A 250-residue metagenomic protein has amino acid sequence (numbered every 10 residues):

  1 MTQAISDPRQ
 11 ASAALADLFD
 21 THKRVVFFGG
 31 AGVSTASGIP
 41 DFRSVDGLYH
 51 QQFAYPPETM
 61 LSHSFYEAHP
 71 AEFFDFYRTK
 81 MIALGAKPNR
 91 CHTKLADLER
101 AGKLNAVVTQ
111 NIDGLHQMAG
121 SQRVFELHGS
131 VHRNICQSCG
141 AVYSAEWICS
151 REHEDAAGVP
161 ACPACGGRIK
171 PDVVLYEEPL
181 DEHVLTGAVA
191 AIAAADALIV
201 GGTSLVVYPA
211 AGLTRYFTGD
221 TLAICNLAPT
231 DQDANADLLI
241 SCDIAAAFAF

Functional and structural regions predicted by a protein language model:
M1-F250: Conserved catalytic core of sirtuin-type NAD+-dependent deacylases
